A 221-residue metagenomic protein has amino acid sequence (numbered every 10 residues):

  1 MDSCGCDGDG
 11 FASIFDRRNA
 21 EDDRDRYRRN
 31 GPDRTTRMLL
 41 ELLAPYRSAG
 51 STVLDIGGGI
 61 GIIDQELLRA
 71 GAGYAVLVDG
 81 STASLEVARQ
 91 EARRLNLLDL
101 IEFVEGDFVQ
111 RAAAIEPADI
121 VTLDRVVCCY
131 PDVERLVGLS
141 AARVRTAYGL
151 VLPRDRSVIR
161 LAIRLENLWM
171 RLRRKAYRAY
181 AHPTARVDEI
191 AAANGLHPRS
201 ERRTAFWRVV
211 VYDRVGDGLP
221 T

Functional and structural regions predicted by a protein language model:
M1-Y46: Conserved class I S-adenosyl-L-methionine
G57-G59: Class I SAM-dependent methyltransferase "Motif I" SAM/SAH-binding loop
I62-L100, E105: Class I SAM-dependent methyltransferase SAM/SAH-binding core
Q110-I115: Short conserved loop adjoining the S-adenosyl-L-methionine
I120-D132: A short SAM/SAH-binding and catalytic strip from SAM-dependent methyltransferases
Y130-S140: A short, conserved alpha-helix within the catalytic core of class I
R145-R154: Conserved beta-strand signature within the Rossmann-like core of class I S-adenosyl-L-methionine
Y177-G195: Short alpha-helix
